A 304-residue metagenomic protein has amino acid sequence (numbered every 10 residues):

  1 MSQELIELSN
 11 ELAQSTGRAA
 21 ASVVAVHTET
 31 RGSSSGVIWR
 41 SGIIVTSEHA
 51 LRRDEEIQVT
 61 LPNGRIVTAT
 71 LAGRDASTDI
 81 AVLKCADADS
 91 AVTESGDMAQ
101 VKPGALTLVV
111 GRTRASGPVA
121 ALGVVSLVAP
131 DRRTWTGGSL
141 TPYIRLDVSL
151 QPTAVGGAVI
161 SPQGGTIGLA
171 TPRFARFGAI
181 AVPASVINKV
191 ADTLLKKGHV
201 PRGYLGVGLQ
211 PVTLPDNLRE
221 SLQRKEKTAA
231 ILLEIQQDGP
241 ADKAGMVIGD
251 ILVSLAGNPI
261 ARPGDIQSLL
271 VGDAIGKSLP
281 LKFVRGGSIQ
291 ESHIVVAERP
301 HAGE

Functional and structural regions predicted by a protein language model:
M1-T16, V109, T113, P162 (+5 more regions): C-terminal cap/linker of serine protease catalytic domains
S2, A20, E29-S33, R40-I80 (+1 more regions): Catalytic-histidine neighborhood of serine endopeptidases, predominantly the chymotrypsin-like S1/PA family
I6-Q14, S22-S41, S47, R65-T68 (+3 more regions): A conserved glycine-rich beta-strand in the N-terminal activation segment of trypsin-fold
Q14-S15, T70-A72, A88-G117, V148-Q151 (+4 more regions): Active-site substrate-binding loop(s) of clan PA
A20-S22, A81, C85-E94, V119-F177 (+3 more regions): Active-site region of chymotrypsin-like
I43-V45, I167, A241-G264: Conserved PDZ fold ligand-binding element
G73-D79, V128-I144, T193-P201, V212-A229: Gly/Ser-enriched beta-turn/beta-hairpin loop segments
T153-V159, T213-Q223, Q236-S254, L269: PDZ/PDZ-like domain micro-motif
